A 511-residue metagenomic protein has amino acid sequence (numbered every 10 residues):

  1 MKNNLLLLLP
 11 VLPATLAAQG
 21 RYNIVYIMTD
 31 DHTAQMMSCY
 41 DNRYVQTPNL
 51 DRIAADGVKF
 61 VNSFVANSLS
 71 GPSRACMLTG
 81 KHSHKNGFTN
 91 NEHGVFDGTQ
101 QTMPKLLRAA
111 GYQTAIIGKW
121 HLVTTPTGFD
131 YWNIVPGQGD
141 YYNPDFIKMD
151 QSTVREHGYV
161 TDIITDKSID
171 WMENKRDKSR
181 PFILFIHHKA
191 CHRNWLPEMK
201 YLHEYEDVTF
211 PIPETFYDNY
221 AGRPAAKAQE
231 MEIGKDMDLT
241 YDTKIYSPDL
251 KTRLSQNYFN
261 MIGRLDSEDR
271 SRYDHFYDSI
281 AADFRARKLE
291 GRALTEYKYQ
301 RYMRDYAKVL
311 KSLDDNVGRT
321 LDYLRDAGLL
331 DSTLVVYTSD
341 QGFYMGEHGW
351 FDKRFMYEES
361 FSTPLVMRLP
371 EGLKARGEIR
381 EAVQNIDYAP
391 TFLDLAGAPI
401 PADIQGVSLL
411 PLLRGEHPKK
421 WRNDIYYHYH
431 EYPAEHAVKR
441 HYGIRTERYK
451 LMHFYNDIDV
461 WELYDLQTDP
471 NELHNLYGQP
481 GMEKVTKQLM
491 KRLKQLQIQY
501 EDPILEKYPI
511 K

Functional and structural regions predicted by a protein language model:
K2, L16-Y455, D459-W461, P470-K491 (+2 more regions): Formylglycine-dependent sulfatase
N4-A14: Sec-dependent N-terminal signal peptides
Q467: Residues forming the ATP-binding cleft of Hanks-type serine/threonine protein kinase domains
